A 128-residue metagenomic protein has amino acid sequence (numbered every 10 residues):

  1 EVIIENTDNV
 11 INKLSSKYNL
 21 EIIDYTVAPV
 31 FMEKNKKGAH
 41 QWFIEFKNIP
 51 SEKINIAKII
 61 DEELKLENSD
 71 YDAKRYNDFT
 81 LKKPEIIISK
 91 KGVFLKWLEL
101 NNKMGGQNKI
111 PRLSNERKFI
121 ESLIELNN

Functional and structural regions predicted by a protein language model:
E1-N128: AMP-binding adenylation
